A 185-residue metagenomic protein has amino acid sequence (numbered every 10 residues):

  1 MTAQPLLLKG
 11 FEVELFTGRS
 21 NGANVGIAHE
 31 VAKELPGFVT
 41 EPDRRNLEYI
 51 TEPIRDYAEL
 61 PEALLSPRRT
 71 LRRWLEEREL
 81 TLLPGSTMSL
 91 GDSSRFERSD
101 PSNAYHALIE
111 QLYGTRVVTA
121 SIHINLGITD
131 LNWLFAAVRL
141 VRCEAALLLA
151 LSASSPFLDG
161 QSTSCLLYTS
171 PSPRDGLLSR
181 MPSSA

Functional and structural regions predicted by a protein language model:
M1-Y113, V118-T119: Terminal catalytic/cofactor-binding subdomain
Y49, E79-S86, A146-Q161: Flexible helix-coil linker/hinge segments at domain or subdomain boundaries
W74, L148, G176: Short alpha-helical functional segments enriched in proximate histidine and acidic residues
L90-R95, D159-L167: Beta-rich nucleic-acid/ligand-interaction surfaces
S102-I109, I128-L149: Helical (often loop-to-helix) elements that flank the catalytic cores of nucleotide-handling enzymes
I124: An acidic/histidine-cluster motif and surrounding catalytic segment that typifies divalent-metal-assisted enzyme active
Y168-D175: Conserved small/polar residues in nucleotide/adenosyl-binding loops
S179-A185: Hydrophobic alpha-helical segments, chiefly the membrane-spanning helices and signal/signal-anchor peptides
